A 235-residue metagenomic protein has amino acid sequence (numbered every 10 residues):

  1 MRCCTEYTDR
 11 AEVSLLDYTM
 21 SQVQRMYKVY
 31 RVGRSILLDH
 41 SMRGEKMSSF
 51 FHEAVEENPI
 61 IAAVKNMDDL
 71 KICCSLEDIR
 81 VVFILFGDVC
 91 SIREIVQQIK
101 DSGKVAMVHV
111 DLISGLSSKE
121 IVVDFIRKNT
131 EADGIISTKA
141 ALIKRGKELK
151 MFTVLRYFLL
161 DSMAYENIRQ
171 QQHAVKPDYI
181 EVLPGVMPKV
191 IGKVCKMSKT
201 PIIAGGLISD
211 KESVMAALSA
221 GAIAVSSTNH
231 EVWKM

Functional and structural regions predicted by a protein language model:
C3-C4: Cysteine-centered motifs
G44-Q98, V105, S114-L116, E131: Conserved N-terminal beta1-alpha1 strand-loop-helix module at the mouth
A54-I60, S102-D111, L149-F158, K196-G205: Short beta-strand/loop segments at the ligand-binding rim of alpha/beta enzyme cores
I61-K65, V81-D88, H109-G115, A132-T138 (+2 more regions): Catalytic beta/alpha-barrel core
V64-C74, K119, M163-Q170, D210: Short, acidic/polar
C73, K139, A217: Conserved, mostly hydrophobic/aromatic
I84, M187, L207-S213, L218-M235: Glycine-rich phosphate-binding active-site loops on the catalytic face of alpha/beta enzymes
F86-I99, G115-E120, S137-M151, L160-E166 (+3 more regions): Active-site-adjacent beta->alpha loops and helix N-cap segments on the catalytic face of soluble alpha/beta enzymes
